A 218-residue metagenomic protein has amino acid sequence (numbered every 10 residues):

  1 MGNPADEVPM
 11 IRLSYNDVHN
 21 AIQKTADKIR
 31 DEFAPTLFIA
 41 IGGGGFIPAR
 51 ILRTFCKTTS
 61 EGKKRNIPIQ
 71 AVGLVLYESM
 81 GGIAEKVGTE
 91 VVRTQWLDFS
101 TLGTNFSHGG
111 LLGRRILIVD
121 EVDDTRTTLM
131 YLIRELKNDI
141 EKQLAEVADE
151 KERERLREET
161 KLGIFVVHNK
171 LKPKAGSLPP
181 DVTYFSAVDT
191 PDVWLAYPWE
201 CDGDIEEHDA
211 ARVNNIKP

Functional and structural regions predicted by a protein language model:
M1-P218: PRPP-associated nucleotide enzymes
